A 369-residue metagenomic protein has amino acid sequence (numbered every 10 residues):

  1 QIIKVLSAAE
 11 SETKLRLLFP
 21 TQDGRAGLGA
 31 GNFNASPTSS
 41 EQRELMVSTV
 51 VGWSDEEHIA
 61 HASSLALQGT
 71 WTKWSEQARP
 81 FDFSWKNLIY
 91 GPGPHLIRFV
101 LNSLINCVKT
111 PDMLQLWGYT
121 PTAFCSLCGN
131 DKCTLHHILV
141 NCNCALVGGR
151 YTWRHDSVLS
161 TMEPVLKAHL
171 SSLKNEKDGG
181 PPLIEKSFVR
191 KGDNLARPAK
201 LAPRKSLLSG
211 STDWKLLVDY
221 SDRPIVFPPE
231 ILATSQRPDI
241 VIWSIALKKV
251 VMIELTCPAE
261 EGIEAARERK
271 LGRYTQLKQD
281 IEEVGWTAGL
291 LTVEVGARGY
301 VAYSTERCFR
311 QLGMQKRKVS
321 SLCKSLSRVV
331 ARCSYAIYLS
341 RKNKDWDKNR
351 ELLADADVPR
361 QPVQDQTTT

Functional and structural regions predicted by a protein language model:
Q1-I2, S11, Q42, M46 (+10 more regions): Alpha-helical interaction elements in eukaryotic regulators
Q1-M113, T120, F124, V330: Extended C-terminal regions of large enzymes
Q42, M46-V51, H58-L67, R150 (+6 more regions): Non-catalytic C-terminal interaction segments of nucleic acid-processing enzymes
I89-G91, M113-G118, V147-T152, E261-A266: Conserved, non-catalytic sequence blocks in retroelement Pol enzymes and Pol-derived host proteins
P111, L135-L139, H169-K177, I281-G289: Short, flexible/disordered secondary-structure transition segments
L116-H169, V250: Short Cys/His-based metal-binding microdomains
W117-G118, N141-C144, E176-K186, G289-V295: Short amphipathic alpha-helical segments embedded in low-complexity Lys/Glu-rich regions
A145, V158-L159, E163-P198: UBC/E2-like fold recognition across ubiquitin and ubiquitin-like conjugation systems, capturing catalytically active
